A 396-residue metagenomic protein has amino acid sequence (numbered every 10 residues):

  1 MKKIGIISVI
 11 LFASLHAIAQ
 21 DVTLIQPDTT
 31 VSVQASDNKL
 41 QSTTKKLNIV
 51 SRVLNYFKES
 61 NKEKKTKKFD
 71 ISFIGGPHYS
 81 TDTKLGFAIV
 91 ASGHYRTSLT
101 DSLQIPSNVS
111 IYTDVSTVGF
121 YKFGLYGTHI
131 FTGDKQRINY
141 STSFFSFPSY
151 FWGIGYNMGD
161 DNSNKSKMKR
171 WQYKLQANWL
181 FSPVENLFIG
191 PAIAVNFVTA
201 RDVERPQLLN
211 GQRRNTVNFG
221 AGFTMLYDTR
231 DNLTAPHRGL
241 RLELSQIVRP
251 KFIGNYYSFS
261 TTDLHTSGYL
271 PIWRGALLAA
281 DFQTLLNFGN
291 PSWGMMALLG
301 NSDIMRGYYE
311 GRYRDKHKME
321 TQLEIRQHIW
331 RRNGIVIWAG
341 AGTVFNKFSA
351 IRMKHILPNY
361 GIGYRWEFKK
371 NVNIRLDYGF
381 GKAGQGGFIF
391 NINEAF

Functional and structural regions predicted by a protein language model:
D21-T142, Q212-A235, Q327-G334, V344-F348 (+3 more regions): Outer-membrane beta-barrel initiation region
I25-V53, F57-S60, F69, H78 (+3 more regions): Transmembrane beta-strand segments of outer-membrane beta-barrel domains in Gram-negative and organellar OMPs
P77, I89-G93, V109-V115, L125-G127 (+10 more regions): Transmembrane beta-barrel strands of outer-membrane/channel proteins
A88-I89, S102-Q104, K122-G127, Y150-M158 (+6 more regions): Outer-membrane beta-barrel translocator domains and adjoining extracellular loop/strand segments of Gram-negative
T113-Y173, L180-F181, F282-N301, Y308 (+2 more regions): Outer-membrane beta-barrel translocator/channel fold
G222, L226, D231-H328: C-terminal outer-membrane beta-barrel translocator/porin domains of Gram-negative envelope proteins and their
G222-M225, I362-F368, Q385-F396: Outer-membrane beta-barrel "beta-signal"
N287-R375: Outer membrane beta-barrel transmembrane domains
